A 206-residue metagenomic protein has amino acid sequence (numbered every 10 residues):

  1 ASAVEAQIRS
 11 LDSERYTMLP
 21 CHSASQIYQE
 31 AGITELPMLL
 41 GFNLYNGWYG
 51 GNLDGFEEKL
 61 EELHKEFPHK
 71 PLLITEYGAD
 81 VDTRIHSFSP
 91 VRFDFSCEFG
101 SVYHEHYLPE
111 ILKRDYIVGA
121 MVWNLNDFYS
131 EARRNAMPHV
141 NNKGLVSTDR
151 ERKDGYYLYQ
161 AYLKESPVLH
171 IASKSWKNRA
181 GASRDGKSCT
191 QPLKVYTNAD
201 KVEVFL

Functional and structural regions predicted by a protein language model:
A1-L206: Extended substrate-binding grooves/exosites of carbohydrate-active enzymes
